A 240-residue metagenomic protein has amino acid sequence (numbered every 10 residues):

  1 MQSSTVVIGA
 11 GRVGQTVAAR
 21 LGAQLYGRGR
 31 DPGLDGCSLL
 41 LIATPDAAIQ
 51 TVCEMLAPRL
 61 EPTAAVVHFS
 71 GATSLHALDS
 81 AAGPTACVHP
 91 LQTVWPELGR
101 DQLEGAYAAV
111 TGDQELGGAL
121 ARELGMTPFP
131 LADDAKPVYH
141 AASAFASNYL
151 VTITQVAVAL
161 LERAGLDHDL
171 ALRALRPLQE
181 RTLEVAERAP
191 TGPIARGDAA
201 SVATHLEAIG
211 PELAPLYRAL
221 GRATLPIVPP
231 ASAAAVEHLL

Functional and structural regions predicted by a protein language model:
S4-A19: Glycine-rich adenosine-cofactor-binding loop
Q15, A19, R30-G99: Rossmann-like NAD(P)(H) cofactor-binding subdomain of soluble oxidoreductases
A18-L21, L78, A121, L161: A generic structural signal for well-ordered alpha-helical segments
A23-G27: Short beta-strand "acidic-cap" motif of Rossmann-like dinucleotide-binding folds
H68-H140: Rossmann-fold dinucleotide-binding core
D134-G210: Helical "substrate-binding/catalytic lid" subdomain of Rossmann-like NAD(P)-dependent dehydrogenases/reductases
R188-L240: C-terminal active-site/capping subdomain that shapes the small-molecule cofactor and substrate pocket of enzyme
